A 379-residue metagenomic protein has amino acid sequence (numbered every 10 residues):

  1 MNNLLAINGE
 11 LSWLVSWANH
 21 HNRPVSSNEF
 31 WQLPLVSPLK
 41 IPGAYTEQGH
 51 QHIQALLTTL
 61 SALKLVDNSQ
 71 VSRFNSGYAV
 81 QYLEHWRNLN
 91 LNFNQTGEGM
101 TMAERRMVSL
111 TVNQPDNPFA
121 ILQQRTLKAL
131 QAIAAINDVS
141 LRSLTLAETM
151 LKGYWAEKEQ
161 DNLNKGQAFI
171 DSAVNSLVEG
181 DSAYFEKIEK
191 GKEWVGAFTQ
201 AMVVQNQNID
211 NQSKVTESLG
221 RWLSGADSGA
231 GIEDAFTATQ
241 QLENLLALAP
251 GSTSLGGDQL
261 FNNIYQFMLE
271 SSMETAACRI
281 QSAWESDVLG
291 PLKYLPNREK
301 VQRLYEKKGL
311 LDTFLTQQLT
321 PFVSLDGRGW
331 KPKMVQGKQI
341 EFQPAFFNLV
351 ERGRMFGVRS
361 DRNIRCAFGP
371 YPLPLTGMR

Functional and structural regions predicted by a protein language model:
M1-R379: C-terminal domain/tail detector
